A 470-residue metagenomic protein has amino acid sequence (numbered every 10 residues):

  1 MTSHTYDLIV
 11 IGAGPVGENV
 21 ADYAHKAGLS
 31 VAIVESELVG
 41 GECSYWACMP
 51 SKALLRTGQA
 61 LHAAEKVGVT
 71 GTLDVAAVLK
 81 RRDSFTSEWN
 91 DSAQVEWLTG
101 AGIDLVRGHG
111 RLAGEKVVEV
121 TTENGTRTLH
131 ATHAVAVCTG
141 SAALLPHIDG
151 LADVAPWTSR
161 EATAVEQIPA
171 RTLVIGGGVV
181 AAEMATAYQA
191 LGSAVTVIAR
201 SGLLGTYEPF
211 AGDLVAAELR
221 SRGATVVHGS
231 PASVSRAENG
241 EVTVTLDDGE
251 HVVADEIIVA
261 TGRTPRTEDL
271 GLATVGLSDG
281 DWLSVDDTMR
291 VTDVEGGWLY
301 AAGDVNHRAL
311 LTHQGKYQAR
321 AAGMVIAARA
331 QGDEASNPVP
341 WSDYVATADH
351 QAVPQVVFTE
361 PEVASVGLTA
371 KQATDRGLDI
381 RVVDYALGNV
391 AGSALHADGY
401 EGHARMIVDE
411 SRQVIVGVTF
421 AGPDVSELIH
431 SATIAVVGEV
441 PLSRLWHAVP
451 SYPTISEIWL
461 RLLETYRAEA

Functional and structural regions predicted by a protein language model:
T2-G14, I168-G178: Beta1/beta-strand and adjacent pyrophosphate-binding region of the FAD-binding site in flavoprotein oxidoreductases
T2-H4, Y23, C43-L129, Y207-S233 (+2 more regions): N-terminal Rossmann-like dinucleotide/flavin-binding domain of flavoprotein oxidoreductases that bind FAD/FMN
I9-E37, E42, M49, A53-A60 (+1 more regions): Flexible, glycine-rich terminal cap/loop adjacent to redox cofactors in electron-transfer oxidoreductases
I9-I11, G110, L129-G140, V174-I175 (+5 more regions): Short hydrophobic core segments
C48, T139-A194, V226, A273-E295: Glycine-rich dinucleotide-binding loop and its adjacent helix/turn
S84-D91, T163, P169-L173, V179-E238 (+3 more regions): Rossmann-like dinucleotide-binding cores of NAD(P)H-dependent redox enzymes
D104-R107, R111-E123, L191-D287, T292-D293 (+3 more regions): A Rossmann-like FAD-binding core segment of flavoenzymes
A152-I168, H251-V252, E256-S342: FAD-site-proximal beta/loop scaffold in flavoenzymes
